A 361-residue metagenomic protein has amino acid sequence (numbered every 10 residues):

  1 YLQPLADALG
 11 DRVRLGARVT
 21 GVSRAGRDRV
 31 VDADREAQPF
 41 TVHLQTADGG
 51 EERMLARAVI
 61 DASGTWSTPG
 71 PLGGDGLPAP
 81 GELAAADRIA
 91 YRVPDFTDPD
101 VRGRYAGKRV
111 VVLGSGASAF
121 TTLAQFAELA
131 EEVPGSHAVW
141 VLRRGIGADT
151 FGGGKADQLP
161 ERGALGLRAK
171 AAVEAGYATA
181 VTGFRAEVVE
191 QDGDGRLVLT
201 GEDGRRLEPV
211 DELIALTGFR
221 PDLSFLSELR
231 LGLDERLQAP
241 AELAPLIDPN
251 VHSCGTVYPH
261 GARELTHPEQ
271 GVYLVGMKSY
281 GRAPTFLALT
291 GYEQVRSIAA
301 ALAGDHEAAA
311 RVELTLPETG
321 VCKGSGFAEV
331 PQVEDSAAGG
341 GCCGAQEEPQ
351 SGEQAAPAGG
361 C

Functional and structural regions predicted by a protein language model:
Y1-G326, C342-C343, C361: Flavin (primarily FAD) cofactor-binding/catalytic cores of flavoenzymes
T319-C361: Histidine-centered metal-binding segments
